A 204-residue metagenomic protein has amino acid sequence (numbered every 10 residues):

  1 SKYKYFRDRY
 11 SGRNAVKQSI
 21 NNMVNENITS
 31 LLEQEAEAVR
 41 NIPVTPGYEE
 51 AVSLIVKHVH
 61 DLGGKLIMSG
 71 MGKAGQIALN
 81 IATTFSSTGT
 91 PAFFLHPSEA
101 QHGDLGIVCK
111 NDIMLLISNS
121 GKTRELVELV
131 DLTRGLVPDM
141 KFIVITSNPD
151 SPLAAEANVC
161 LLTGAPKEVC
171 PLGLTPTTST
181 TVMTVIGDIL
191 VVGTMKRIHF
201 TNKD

Functional and structural regions predicted by a protein language model:
Y3-Y10: Intrinsic-disorder-associated, low-complexity terminal segments enriched in Asp/Asn/His/Tyr and depleted of Lys/Arg
D8, A15-V16: Acidic, Ala/Val/Gly-enriched low-complexity intrinsically disordered segments
N14-A15, M23: Detector for intrinsically disordered, low-structure N-terminal pre-sequences
I20-G64: An N-terminal, well-structured beta->alpha segment
I20-N25, A154-L161, D204: Short, functional N-terminal and low-complexity linear motifs
P46, E50-A51, V191-D204: Active-site phosphate/pyrophosphate-binding segments
V56, H60, K65-I198: Glycine-rich phosphate-binding loops that contact phosphosugars or nucleotide phosphates
